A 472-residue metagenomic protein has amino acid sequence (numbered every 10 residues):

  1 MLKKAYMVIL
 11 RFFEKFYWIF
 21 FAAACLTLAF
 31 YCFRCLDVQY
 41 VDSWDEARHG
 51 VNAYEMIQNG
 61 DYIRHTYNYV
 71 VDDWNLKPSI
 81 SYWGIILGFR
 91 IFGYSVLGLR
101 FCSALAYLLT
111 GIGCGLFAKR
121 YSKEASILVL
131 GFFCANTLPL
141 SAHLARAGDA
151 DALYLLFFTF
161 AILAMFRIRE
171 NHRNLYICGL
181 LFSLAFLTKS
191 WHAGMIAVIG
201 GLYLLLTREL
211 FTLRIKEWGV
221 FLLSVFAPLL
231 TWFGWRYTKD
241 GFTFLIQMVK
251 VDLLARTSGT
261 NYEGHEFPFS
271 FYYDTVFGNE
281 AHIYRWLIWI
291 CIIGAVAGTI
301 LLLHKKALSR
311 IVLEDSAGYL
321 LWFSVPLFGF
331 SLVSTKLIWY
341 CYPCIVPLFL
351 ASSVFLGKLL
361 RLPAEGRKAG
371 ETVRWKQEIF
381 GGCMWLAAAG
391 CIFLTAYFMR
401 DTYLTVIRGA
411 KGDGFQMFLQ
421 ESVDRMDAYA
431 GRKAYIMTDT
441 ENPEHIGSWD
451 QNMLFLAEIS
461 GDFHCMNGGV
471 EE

Functional and structural regions predicted by a protein language model:
F30-C35, H49-D73, I80, A255: Extracytosolic helix-loop segments that constitute the early lumenal/periplasmic catalytic or substrate-binding loops
H49-E55, L184, T188, A193-V312 (+1 more regions): Transmembrane-lumen/periplasm boundary regions of multi-pass, lipid-linked membrane glycan transferases
F101-Y121, F160: Transmembrane-helix motifs of polytopic, lipid-linked glycan transferases
G113, L153-E170, L181, L348-A351: Specific aromatic-rich, kink-prone transmembrane helix
K119-E124, F158-L175, A185: Membrane-interface transmembrane helices that cradle and orient dolichyl/undecaprenyl
H143-L153: Short acidic/glycine- and proline-prone juxtamembrane loop motifs at membrane-interface regions of multi-pass membrane
S334-T372: Hydrophobic/aromatic-rich transmembrane helices and adjacent perimembrane loops
R374-E471: Membrane-proximal, lumen/periplasm-facing interface regions of secretory-pathway glyco- and lipid-modifying enzymes
